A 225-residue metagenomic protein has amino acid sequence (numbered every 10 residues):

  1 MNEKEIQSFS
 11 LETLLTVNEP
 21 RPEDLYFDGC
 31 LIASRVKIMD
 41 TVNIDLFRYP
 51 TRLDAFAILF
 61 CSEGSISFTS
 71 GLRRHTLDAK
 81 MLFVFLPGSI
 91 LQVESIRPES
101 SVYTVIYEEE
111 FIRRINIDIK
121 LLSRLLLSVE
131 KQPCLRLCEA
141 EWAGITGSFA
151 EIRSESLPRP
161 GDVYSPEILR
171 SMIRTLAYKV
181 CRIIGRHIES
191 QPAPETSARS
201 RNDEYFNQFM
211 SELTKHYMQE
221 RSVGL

Functional and structural regions predicted by a protein language model:
M1-H75: Generic protein-terminus/edge-of-domain signal
A57, V102-I106, L127: Short hydrophobic beta-strand segments that form the core of ligand-binding sensory/regulatory domains
L72-V84: Short acidic-glycine-tyrosine-enriched beta hairpin
F85-L86, Y107, L137: A conserved hydrophobic position in a structured secondary element of the catalytic/binding core that shapes
S89-E110, N116-I119: Ligand-binding loop in jelly-roll beta-barrel domains
L126-T175, K179, S211: Amphipathic alpha-helical segments enriched in hydrophobic/aromatic residues interleaved with Lys/Arg
P160-I168, V180-G224: Short, Lys/Arg-enriched, Trp-marked, Pro/Gly-tolerant hinge/linker segments that flank
